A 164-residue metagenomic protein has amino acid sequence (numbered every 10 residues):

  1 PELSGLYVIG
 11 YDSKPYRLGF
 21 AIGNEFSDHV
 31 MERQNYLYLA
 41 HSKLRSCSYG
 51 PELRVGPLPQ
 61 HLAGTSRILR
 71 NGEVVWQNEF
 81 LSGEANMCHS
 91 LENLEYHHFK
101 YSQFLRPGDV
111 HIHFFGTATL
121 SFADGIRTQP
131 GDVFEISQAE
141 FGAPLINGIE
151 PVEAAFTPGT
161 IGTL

Functional and structural regions predicted by a protein language model:
P1-C88, E92-N93, S102, T163: Glycine-enriched loop-and-adjacent helix/strand subsegments that border the catalytic/binding cleft of enzyme cores
S4-L6, I112, E135: Structured core elements
F26, G116-A118, E140: Acidic, glycine-rich active-site loops and adjacent beta-strand->loop/helix elements that engage anionic groups
N35-L37, S42-R54, S121-L164: Charged, cofactor-coupling segments
E92-R127: A conserved acidic, glycine/proline-rich C-terminal tail/linker
